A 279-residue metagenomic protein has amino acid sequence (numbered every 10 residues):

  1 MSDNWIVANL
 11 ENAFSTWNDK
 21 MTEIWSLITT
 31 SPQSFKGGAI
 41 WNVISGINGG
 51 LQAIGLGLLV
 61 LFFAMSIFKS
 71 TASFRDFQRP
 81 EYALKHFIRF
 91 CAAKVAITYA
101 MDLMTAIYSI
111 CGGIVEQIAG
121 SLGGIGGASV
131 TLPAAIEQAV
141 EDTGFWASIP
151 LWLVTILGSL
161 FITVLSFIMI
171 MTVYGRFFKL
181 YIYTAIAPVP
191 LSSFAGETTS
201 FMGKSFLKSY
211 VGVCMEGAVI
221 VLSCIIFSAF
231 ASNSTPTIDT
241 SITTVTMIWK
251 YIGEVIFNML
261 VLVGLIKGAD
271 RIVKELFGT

Functional and structural regions predicted by a protein language model:
M1-L58: Binding/recognition "hotspot" determinant
M1-N9, P80-A100, G203-C214, A269: Alpha-helical transmembrane segments and their helix-start/interface "positive-inside/aromatic belt" motifs in integral
I44-Q52, L84-I88, G175, K204-L207 (+1 more regions): Alpha-helical membrane-interface segments at transmembrane helix boundaries
A53-M65, L157, F161-I162: Hydrophobic alpha-helical transmembrane segments
I54-G57, L61, R89-A93, I97 (+5 more regions): Hydrophobic alpha-helical membrane-embedded or membrane-associated segments
L58-K94, I186-S200: Hydrophobic transmembrane alpha-helix segments characteristic of membrane transport and insertion machinery
A93-I186, C224-G278: Non-cytosolic segments of integral membrane proteins
L191-K208, I272-L276: Alpha-helical transmembrane segments
